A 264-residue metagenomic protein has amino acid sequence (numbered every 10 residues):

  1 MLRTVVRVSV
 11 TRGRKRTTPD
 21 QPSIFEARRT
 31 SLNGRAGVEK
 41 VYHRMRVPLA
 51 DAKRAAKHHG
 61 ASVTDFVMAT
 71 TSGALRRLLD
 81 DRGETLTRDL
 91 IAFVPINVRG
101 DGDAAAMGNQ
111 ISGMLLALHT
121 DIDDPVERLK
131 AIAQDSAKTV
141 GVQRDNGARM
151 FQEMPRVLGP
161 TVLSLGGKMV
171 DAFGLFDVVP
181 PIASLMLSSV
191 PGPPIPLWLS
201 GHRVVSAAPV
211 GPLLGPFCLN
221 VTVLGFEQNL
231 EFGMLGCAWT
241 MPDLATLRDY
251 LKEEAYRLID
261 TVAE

Functional and structural regions predicted by a protein language model:
M1-F217, V223-K252, Y256-E264: Soluble acyl-CoA-dependent acyltransferase catalytic core bearing the H(X)4D motif
